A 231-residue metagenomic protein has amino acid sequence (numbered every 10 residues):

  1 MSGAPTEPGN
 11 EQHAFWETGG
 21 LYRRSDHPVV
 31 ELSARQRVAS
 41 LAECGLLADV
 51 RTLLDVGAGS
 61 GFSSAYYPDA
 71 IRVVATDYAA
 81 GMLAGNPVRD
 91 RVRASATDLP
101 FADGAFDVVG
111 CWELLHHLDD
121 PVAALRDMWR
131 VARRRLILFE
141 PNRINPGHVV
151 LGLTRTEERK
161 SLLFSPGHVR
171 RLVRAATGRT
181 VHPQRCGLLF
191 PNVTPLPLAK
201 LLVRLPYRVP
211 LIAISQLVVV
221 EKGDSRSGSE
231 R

Functional and structural regions predicted by a protein language model:
M1-L47: Conserved class I S-adenosyl-L-methionine
L54, G59-D98: Class I SAM-dependent methyltransferase SAM/SAH-binding core
G110: A conserved beta-strand element that flanks and buttresses the S-adenosyl-L-methionine
E113-L114: Short catalytic micro-motifs in class I SAM-dependent methyltransferases
V122-L136: A short glycine-rich, Lys/Arg-flanked "PGG" loop and its adjoining helix->strand segment in the class I
I137-K160: Conserved class I S-adenosyl-L-methionine
S161-G178: Short alpha-helix
H182-R231: A C-terminal cap/extension of S-adenosyl-L-methionine-dependent methyltransferases that defines the acceptor-substrate
